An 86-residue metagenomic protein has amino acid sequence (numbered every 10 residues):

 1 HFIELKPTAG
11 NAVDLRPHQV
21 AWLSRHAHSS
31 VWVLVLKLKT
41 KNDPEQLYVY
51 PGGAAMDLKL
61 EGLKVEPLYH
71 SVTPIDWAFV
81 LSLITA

Functional and structural regions predicted by a protein language model:
H1-A9: Conserved catalytic cores of phosphodiester-cleaving nucleases, focusing on short active-site segments
F2, H18, A27-S29: Short connector loops at helix/strand junctions that flank enzyme active sites, especially segments positioning acidic
A9-V20: Active-site-adjacent loop/helix micro-motif of nuclease/hydrolase catalytic cores
A21, R25, S82: Charged/polar, solvent-exposed surface patches and flexible loops
S24-M56: Nucleic-acid nuclease catalytic cores
G53-V65: Acidic, Ser/Thr-rich peripheral helices and adjacent loops at domain boundaries
K64-A86: Charged phosphate-binding loop/patch that engages nucleotide di/tri-phosphates or the phosphate backbone of nucleic
